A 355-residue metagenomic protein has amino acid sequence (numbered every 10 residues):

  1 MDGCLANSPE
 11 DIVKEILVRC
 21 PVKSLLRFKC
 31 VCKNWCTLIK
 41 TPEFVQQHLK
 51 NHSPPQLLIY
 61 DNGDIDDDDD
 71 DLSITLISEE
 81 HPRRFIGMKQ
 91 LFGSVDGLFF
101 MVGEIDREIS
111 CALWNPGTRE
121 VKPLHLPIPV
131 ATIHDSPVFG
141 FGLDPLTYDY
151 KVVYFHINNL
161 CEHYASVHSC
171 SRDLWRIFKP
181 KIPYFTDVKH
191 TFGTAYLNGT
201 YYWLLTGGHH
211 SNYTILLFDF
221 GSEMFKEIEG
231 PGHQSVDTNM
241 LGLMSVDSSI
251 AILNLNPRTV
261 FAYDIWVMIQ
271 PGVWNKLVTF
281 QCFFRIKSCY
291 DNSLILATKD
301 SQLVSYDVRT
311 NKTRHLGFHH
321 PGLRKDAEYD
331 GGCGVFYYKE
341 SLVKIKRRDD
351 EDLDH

Functional and structural regions predicted by a protein language model:
M1-H355: N-terminal entry/capping and adjacent linker segments that precede and initiate structured domains
